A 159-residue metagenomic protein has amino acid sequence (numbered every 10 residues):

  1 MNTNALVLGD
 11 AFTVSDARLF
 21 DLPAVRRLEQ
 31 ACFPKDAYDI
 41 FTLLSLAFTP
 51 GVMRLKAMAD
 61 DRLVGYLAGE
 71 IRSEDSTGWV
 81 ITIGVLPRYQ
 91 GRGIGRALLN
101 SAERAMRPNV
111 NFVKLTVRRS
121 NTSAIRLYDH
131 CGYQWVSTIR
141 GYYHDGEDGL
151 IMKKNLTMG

Functional and structural regions predicted by a protein language model:
M1-V7, G141, E147-G159: Terminal substrate-recognition subdomain of acyl/acetyltransferases
V7-F12, D16-Q90, L99-A105, N155-M158: Acetyl-CoA-dependent GNAT
A24, R126-L127: Well-formed, non-transmembrane alpha-helical positions, independent of function
T82, L127, D148-L150: Short secondary-structure transition/capping segments
G95, L99, S120-A124, G141-G146: Short glycine/proline-centered loop/turn elements that form peptide/ligand docking sites
L99, M106-T116: Conserved GNAT acetyl-CoA-binding A-motif
K114-R118, Q134-I151: Conserved catalytic-core motifs of GNAT/GCN5-like acyltransferases
Y128, Y133: Conserved active-site tyrosine of GNAT-family acetyltransferases
